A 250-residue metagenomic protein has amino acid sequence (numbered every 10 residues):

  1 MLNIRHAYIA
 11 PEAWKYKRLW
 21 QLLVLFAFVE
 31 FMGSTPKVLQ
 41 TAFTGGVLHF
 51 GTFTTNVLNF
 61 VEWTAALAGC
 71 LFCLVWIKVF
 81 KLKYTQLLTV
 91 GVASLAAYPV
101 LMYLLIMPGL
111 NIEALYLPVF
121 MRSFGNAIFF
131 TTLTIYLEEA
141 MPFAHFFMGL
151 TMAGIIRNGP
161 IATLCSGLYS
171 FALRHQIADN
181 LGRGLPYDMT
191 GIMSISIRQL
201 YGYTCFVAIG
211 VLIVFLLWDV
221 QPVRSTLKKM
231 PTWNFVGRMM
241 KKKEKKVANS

Functional and structural regions predicted by a protein language model:
M1-E12, M240-K245: Intracellular loop-helix junctions on the cytosolic face of multi-pass helical membrane proteins
N3, T44, M189: Generic anion/oxyanion-binding catalytic loop in active/binding sites
H6, I112, D188-I192: Juxtamembrane loop-helix boundary motifs flanking transmembrane segments in multi-pass membrane proteins
A7-E12, D179-N180, V223-W233: Short, Lys/Arg-enriched, Gly/Pro-containing loop segments at transmembrane-helix junctions of multi-pass membrane
Y8-Q176, T204-C205, W218: 12-transmembrane solute porter fold
Y84-L88, D179, S225, R238: Polar/charged alpha-helical tracts
N180-P186: Peri-membrane helix termini and adjoining interfacial loops of integral membrane proteins
P186-S250: Transmembrane-helix exit segments and adjacent C-terminal regions of multi-pass membrane proteins
